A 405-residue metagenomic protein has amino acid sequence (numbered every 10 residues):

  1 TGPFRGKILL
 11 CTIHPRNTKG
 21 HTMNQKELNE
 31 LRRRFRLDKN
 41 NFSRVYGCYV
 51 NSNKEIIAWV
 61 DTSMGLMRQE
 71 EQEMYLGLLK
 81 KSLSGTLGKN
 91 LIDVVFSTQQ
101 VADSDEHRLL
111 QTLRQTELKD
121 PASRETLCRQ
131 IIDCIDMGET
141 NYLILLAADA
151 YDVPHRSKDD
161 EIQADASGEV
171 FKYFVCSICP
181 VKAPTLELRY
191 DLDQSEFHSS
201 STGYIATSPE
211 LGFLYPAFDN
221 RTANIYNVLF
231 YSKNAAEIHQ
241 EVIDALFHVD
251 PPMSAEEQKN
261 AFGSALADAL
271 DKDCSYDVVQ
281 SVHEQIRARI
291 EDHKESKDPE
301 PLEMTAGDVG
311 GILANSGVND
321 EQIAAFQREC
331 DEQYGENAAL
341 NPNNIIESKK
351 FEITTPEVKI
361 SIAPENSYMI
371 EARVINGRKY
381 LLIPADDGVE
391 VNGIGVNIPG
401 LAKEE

Functional and structural regions predicted by a protein language model:
T1-F4, L113, L381: Extended hydrophobic/Leu-rich segments
T1-T22: Short, Lys/Arg-enriched N-terminal segments with co-localized hydrophobic residues within the first ~10-30 amino acids
I8-I13, G47-C48, A58, V94 (+3 more regions): Hydrophobic transmembrane signal anchors and adjacent membrane-proximal interface regions, especially in viral
R33-E347: Long, hydrophobic alpha/beta structural blocks
G317-E405: C-terminal, beta-strand-rich globular interaction domains
